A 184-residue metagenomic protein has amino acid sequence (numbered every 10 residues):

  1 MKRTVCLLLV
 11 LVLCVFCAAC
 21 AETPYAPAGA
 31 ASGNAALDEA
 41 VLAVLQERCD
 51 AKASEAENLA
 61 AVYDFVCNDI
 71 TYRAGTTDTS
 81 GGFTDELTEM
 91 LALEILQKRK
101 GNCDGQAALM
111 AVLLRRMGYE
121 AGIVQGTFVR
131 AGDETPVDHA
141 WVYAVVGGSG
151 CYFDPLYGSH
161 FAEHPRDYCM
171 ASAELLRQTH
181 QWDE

Functional and structural regions predicted by a protein language model:
M1-L9: Positively charged n-region of N-terminal signal peptides that target proteins for export
F16-A19: C-terminal motif of bacterial Sec signal peptides marking the signal peptidase cleavage site
A21-G29: Bacterial Sec signal peptide processing site at the extreme N-terminus
A31-L96: Secondary-structure boundary elements
S54, E174-E184: Short, low-complexity, Pro/Ser/Thr/Gly-rich segments in the mature regions of secreted, periplasmic
N58-V62, R99-L114: Active-site nucleophilic cysteine motif
G81-D85, E89-L93, K100, M117-D133: Catalytic cysteine-centered active-site loop
G105-E174: Hydrophobic/aromatic-rich core segments of domains that either
